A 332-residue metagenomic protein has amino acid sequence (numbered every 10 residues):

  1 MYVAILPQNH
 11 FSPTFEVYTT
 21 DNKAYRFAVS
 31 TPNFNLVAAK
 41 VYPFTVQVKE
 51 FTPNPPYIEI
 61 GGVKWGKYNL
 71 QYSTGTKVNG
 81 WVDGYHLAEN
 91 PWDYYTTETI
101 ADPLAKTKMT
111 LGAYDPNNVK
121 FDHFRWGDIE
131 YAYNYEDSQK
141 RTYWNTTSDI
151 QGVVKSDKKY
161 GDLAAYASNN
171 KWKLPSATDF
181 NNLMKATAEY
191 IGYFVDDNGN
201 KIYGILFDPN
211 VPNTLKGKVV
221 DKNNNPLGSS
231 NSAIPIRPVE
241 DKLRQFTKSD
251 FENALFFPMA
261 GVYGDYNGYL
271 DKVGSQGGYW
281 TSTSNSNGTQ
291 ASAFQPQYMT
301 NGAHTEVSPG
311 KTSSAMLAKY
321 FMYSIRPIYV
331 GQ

Functional and structural regions predicted by a protein language model:
M1-N33: Tryptophan-paired
Q8-H10, S30-L36, Q71, A260-Y263: A short, sequence-level motif marking secondary-structure junctions
A24, A28-T52: Extracellular beta-sheet/turn segments enriched in Thr/Pro/Gly and aliphatic residues
Y25-F27, Y42, V63, K173 (+2 more regions): Short beta-strand segments
V46-E59, Q332: Low-complexity, Pro/Thr/Ser/Gly/Ala-rich linker/spacer regions in secreted, extracellular modular proteins
N54-V63, K67-F194, G274, P309-R326: Short aromatic-cysteine micro-motif
L70-T74, S156-Q332: C-terminal, surface-exposed recognition/capping segments
